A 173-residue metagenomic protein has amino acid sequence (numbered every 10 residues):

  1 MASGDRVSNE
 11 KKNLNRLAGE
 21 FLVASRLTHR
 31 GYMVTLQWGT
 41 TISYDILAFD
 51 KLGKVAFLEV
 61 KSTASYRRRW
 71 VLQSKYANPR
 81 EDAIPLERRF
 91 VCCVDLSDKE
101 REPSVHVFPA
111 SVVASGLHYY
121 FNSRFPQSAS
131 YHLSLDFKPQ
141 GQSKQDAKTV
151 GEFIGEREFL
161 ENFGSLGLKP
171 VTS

Functional and structural regions predicted by a protein language model:
M1-I42, L47-S173: Mixed-charge (Asp/Glu-Lys/Arg
